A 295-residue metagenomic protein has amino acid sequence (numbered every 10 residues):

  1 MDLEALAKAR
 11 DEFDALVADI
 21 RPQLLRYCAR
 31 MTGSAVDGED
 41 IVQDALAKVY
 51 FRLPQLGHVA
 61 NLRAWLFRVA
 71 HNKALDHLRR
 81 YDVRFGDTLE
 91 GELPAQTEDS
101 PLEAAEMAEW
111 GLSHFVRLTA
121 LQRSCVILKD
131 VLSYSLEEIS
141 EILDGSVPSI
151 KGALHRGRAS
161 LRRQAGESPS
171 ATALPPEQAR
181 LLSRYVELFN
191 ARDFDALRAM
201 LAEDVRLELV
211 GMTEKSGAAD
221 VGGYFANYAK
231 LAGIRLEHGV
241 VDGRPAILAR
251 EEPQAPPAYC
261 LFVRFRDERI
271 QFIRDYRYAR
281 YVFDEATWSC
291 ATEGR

Functional and structural regions predicted by a protein language model:
D2-R26, V36-E39: A short, charge-rich alpha-helical start-of-domain segment used by transcription regulators
A5, A120, L132-S149: Helix-turn-helix DNA-binding module
R26, D40-A47, A60-N72: Structural recognition of an alpha-helix C-terminal capping motif at a helix-to-coil junction
P54-G57, R68-T88, R163: Arg/Lys-rich amphipathic alpha helix in sigma70-family domain 2
D76, V83-A108, S135: Internal acidic/polar
V83, K215, A219-P257, F262: Surface-exposed, charged secondary-structure patches
C125-V126: A short pre-motif secondary-structure segment
V147-R235: Solvent-exposed, charged amphipathic helical/linker segments at domain boundaries
